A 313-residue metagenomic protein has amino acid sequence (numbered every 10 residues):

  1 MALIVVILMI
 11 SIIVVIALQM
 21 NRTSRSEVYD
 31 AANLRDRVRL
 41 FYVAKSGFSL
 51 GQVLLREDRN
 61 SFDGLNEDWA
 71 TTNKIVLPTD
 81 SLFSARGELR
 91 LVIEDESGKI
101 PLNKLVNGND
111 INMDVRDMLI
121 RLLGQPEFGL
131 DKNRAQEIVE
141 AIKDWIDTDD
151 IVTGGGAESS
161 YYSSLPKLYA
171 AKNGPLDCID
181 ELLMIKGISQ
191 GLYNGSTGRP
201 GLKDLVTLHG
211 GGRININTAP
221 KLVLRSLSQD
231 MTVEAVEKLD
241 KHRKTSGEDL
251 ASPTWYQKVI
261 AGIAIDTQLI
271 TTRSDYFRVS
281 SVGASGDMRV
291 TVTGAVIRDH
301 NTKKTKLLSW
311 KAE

Functional and structural regions predicted by a protein language model:
M1-E313: Compositionally biased linear targeting/interaction segments
